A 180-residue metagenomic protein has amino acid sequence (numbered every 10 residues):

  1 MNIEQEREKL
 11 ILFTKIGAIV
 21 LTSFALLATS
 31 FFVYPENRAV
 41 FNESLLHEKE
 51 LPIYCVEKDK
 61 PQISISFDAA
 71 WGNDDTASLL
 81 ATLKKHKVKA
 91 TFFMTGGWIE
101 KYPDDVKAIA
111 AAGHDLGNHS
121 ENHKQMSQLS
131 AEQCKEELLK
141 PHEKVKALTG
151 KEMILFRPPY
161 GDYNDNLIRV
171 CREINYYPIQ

Functional and structural regions predicted by a protein language model:
M1-S66, W71-K85, K101-D104: N-terminal pre-catalytic segment of deacetylase/amide-hydrolase enzymes
F31-Y34, D59-K60, D115-S120, P178-Q180: Short, basic/glycine-rich phosphate-binding loops at helix/coil junctions that contact nucleotide phosphates
P35-R38, M94-T95, M126-A131: Acidic/histidine-rich helix-loop elements that form or flank divalent-metal/phosphate-binding sites at the catalytic
P61, H86-T91, A111-D115, K151-I154 (+1 more regions): Loop/turn elements at helix/coil->beta-strand transitions in domains of secreted/extracellular proteins
D68, L83, F92, L116-H119 (+3 more regions): Conserved, mostly hydrophobic/aromatic
A70-N73, G97-E100, L116, N122-Q125 (+1 more regions): Solvent-exposed loop/turn segments at secondary-structure junctions within structured extracellular/periplasmic domains
S78, K124-Q180: Catalytic domains of cell-wall/extracellular-matrix polysaccharide-remodeling enzymes, centered on de-N-acetylation
L79-K87, I99-H119, C171-E173: Acidic (Asp/Glu)-rich catalytic clusters
